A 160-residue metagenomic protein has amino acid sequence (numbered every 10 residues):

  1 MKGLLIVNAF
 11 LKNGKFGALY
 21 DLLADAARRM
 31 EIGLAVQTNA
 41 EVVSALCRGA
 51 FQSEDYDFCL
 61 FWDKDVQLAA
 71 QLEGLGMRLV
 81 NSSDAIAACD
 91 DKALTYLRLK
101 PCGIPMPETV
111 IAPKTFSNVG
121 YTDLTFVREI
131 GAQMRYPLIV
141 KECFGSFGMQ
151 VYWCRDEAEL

Functional and structural regions predicted by a protein language model:
M1-L5, D57-F58: Hydrophobic beta-strand segments of well-ordered beta-sheets in folded domains
G3-A9, I86-L160: Active-site nucleotide/adenylate-binding loops and adjacent lid/helix of ATP-dependent enzymes
A9-N118: Conserved N-proximal alpha/beta basic substrate-recognition cap immediately N-terminal to, or forming the N-lobe
